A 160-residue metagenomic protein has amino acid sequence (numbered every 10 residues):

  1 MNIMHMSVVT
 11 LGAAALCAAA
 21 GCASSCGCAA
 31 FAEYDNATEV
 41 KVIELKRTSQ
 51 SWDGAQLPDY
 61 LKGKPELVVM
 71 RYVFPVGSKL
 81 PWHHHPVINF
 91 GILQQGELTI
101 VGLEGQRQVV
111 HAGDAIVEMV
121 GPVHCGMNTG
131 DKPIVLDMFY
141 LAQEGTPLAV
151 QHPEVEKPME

Functional and structural regions predicted by a protein language model:
V9-G21: Bacterial N-terminal signal peptides
G21-E66, V117, P153-E160: A short, N-terminal "cap"/entry segment at the start of jelly-roll beta-barrel domains of the cupin/DSBH fold
V68-H84, R107, V120: Conserved short histidine dyad/triad with adjacent acidic residue
L80, E97-V101, A115: Short beta-strand segments in beta-sandwich/barrel cores
W82, I100-V101, H124-G130: Short beta-strand His + acidic residue motifs that chelate non-heme Fe in jelly-roll/DSBH and cupin folds
H85-E104: Glycine- and acidic-residue-biased ligand/ion/polar-headgroup-sensing regions
E104-G121: Short acidic-glycine-tyrosine-enriched beta hairpin
V117, D131-L148: A short hydrophobic beta-strand segment most commonly corresponding to one strand of the jelly-roll/cupin
